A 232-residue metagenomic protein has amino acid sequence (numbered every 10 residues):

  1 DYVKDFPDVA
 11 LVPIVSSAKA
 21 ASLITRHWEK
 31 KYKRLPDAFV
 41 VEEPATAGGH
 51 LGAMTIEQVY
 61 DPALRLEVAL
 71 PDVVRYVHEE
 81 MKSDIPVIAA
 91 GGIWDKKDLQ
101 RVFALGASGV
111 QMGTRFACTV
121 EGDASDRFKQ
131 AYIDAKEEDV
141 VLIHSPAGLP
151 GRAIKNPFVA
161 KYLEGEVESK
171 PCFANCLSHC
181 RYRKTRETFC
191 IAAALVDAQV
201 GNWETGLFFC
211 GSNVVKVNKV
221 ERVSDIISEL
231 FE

Functional and structural regions predicted by a protein language model:
D1-V3: N-terminal active-site wall of soluble small-molecule enzyme domains
D5-K19, H78-A90: Short beta-strand/loop segments at the ligand-binding rim of alpha/beta enzyme cores
V12-S17, T25-W28, R65: Short, well-structured alpha-helical patches and their helix-loop capping segments that border functional surfaces
A20-L23, D98: Short acidic active-site motifs
T25-R34, V77-K82: Alpha-helix termini
D37-P44: Non-cysteine beta-strand/loop elements that form the S-adenosyl-L-methionine
P44-I88, W94-E232: Conserved active-site-proximal phosphate/metal-binding subdomains
